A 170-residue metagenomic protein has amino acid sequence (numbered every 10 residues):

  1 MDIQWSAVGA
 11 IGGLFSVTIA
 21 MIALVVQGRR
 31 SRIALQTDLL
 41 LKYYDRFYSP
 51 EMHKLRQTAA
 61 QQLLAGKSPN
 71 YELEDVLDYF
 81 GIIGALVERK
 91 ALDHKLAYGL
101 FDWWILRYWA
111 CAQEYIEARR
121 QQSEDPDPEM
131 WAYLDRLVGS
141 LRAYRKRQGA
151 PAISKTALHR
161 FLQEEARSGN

Functional and structural regions predicted by a protein language model:
M1-D38: Membrane-embedded hydrophobic alpha-helical segments
R32-N170: Amphipathic alpha-helical "stem/stalk" segments
